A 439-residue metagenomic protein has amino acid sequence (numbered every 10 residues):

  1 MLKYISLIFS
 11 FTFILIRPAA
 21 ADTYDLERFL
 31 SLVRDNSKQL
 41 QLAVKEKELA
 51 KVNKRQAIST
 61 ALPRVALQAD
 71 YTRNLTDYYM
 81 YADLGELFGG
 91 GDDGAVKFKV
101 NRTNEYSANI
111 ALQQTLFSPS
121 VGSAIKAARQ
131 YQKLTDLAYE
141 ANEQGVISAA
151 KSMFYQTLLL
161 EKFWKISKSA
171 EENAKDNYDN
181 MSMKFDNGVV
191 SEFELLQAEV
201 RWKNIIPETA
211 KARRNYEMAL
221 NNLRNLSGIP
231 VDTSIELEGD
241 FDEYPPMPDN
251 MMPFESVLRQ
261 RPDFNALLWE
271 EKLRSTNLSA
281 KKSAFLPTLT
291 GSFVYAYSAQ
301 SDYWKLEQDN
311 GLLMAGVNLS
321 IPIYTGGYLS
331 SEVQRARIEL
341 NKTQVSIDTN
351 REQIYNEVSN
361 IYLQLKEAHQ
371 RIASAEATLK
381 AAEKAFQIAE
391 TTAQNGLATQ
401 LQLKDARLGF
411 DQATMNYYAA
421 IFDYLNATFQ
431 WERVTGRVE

Functional and structural regions predicted by a protein language model:
S6-I14: Bacterial N-terminal signal peptides
A20-D70, T76-D77, V231-K272, I323 (+2 more regions): Bacterial Sec-pathway N-terminal export signals of envelope proteins
E27, A66, L75-D77, N416-E439: Acidic, low-complexity, intrinsically disordered peripheral segments
R28, V52, Y139, G145-S256 (+3 more regions): Periplasmic alpha-helical coiled-coil/stalk elements that build and connect Gram-negative outer-membrane
Q41, R64-Y79, K97-F98, R102 (+6 more regions): Small/polar (Gly/Ser/Thr/Ala-rich) solvent-exposed segments that form structured loops/beta-strands/short helices used
L42-A57, N142, V146-K165, M183 (+5 more regions): Amphipathic alpha-helical coiled-coil segments
G90-V96, Q260, Q300-D302: Extracytoplasmic loops and strand-loop junctions of Gram-negative outer membrane beta-barrel proteins
Y106-I110, P253, L313-L319: Hydrophobic, lipid-facing positions within transmembrane beta-strands of outer-membrane proteins
